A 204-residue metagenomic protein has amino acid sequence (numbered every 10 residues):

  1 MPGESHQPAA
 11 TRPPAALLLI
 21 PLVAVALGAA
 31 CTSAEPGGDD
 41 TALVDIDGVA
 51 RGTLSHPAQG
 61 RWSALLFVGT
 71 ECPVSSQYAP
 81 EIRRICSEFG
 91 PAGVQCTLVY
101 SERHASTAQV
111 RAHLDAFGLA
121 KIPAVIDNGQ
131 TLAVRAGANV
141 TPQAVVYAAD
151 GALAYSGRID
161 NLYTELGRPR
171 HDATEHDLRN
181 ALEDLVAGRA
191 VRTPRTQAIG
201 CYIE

Functional and structural regions predicted by a protein language model:
M1-P13: N-terminal secretory signal peptides that target proteins for export/translocation
A16-A29: Bacterial N-terminal signal peptides
T32-A34: Bacterial signal peptide processing site
T41-S63: A short beta-strand-turn-helix
P57-S76, L182: Short active-site neighborhood of thiol/selenol oxidoreductases, capturing the structured segment around
S76-F117, I126-R135: Structural microenvironment flanking redox-active thiols in thiol-disulfide oxidoreductases
H113-S156: Short, internal strand/loop/helix patches that form the active-site neighborhood or redox-interaction surface
A148-A149, L153-E204: Thiol-/selenol-based redox modules, centered on thioredoxin-like and closely related oxidoreductase domains
